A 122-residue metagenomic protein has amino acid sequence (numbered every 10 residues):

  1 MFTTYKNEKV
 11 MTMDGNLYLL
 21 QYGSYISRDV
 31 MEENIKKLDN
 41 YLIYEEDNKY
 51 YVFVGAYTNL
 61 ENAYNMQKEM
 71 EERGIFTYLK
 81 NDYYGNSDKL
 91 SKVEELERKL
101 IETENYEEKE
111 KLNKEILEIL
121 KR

Functional and structural regions predicted by a protein language model:
M1-R122: Acidic/polar low-complexity segments and flexible, solvent-exposed patches
